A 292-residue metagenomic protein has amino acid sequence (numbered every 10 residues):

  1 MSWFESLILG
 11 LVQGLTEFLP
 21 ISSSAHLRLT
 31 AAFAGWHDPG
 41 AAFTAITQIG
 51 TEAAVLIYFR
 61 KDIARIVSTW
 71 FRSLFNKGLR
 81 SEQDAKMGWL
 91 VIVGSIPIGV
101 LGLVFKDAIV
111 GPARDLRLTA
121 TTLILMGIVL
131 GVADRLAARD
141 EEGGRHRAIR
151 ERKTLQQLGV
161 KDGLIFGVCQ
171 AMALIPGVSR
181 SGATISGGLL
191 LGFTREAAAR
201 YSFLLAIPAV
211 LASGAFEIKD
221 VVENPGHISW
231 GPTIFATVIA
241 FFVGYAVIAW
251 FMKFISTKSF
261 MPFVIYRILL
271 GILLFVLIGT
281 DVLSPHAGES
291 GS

Functional and structural regions predicted by a protein language model:
M1-S292: Multi-pass membrane proteins that catalyze or facilitate reactions on polyprenyl-/lipid-phosphate substrates and their
